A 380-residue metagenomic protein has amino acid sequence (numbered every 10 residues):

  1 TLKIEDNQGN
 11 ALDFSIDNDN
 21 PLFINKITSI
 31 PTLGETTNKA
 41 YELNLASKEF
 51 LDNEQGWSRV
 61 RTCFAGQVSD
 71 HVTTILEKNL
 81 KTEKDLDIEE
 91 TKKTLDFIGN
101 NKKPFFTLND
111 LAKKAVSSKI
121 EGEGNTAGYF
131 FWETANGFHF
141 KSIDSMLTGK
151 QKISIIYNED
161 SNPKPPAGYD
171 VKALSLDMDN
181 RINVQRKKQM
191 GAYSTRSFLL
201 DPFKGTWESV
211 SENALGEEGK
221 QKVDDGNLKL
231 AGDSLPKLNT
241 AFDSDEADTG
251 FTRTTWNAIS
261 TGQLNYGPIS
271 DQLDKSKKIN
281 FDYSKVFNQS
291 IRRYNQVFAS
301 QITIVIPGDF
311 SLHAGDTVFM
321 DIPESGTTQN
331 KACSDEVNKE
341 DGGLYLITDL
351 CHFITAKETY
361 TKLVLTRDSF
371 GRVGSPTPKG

Functional and structural regions predicted by a protein language model:
T1-D85, D96-F97, A112, G374: Surface-exposed cap/loop segments at beta↔alpha junctions
L2-G9, D110-K119, F319-N330: Short regulatory "switch" loops immediately downstream of catalytic or recognition motifs within protein catalytic
E5-N7, D19-L33, A46-F50, N136 (+5 more regions): Solvent-exposed coil/turn segments that connect beta secondary-structure elements in extracytoplasmic/periplasmic
N20, K39-L43, N125-A127, T134-N136 (+4 more regions): Envelope-exposed proteins and targeting segments
T28-K39, W132-N136, Q296-F298, I354-T359: Short, ordered beta-strand-loop transition motifs
A40, E49, D87-L200: Short beta-strand-centered interaction patches in the first periplasmic/extracellular domains of large envelope
V68, N100-P104, G122-G124, F131-E133 (+3 more regions): Active-site-proximal structural scaffolding
N158-G380: An acidic/polar, Gly/Ser/Thr-rich interaction patch typically located in mid-to-C-terminal regions of proteins
